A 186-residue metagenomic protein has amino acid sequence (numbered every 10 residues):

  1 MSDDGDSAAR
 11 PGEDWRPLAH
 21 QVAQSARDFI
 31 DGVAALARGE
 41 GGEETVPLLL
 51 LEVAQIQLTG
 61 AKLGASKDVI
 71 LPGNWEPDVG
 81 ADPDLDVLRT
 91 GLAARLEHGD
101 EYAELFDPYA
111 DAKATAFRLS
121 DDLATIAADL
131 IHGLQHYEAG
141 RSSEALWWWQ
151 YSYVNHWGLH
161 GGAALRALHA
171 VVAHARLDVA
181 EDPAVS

Functional and structural regions predicted by a protein language model:
M1-S7, A114-F117, T125-S186: Acidic, proline/glycine-rich low-complexity IDRs
S2-H20, Q24, S186: Low-complexity intrinsically disordered segments
D14-V79: N-terminal interaction modules that seed assembly of large macromolecular complexes
R16-A19, A23, E43-V46, D82-L85 (+3 more regions): Amphipathic, non-membrane alpha-helical segments in soluble helical-bundle scaffolds
R27-R38, A54-A65, T90-A93, E97 (+4 more regions): Alpha-helical repeat scaffolds in large eukaryotic proteins
L63-D107: Heme-based O2/NO sensor domains and their adjacent alpha-helical segments, primarily globin folds but also including
G73-P77, K113-R118: Short secondary-structure capping micro-motifs at structural edges
Y102-A114, A139: Short, charged/polar, low-complexity loop and linker segments that flank or interrupt alpha-helical bundles
